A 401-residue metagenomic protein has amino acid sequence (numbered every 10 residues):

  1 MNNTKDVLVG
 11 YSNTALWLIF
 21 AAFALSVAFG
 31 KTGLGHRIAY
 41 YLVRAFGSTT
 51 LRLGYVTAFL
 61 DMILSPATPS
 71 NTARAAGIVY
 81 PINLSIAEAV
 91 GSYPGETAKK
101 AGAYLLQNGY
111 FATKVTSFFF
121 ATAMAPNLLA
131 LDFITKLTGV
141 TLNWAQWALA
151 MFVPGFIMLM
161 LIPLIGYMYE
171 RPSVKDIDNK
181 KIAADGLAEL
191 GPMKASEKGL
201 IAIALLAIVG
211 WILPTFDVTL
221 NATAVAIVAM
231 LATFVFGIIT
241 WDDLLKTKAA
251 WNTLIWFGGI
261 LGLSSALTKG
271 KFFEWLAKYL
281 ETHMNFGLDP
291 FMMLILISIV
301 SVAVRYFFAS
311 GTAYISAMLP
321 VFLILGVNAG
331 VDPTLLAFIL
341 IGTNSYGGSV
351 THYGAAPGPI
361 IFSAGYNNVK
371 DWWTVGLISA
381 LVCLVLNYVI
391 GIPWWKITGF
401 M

Functional and structural regions predicted by a protein language model:
M1-L18, K136-T138, Q146-K278, I378-L384 (+1 more regions): Hydrophobic transmembrane alpha-helices of multi-pass small-molecule transporters
N2-Y93, T247, W251-T253, F257-A329: Membrane-embedded alpha-helical segments and adjacent helix-loop junctions characteristic of multi-pass solute
K5, T14, L51-R52, A103 (+5 more regions): Residues that define the loop-to-transmembrane-helix transition and helix capping in multi-pass membrane transporters
S12-A24, T219-M230, T282-M293, F338-T351: Structural signature of hydrophobic alpha-helical transmembrane segments
L51-F59, L106-Q107, A148-F152, I201-L205 (+6 more regions): Hydrophobic alpha-helical transmembrane segments
N71-A75, V90-P192, F338, G342-M401: Juxtamembrane and boundary regions of transmembrane helices in multi-pass small-molecule transporters and channels
N71-V79, F119-A123, N221, V225-V228 (+2 more regions): Hydrophobic alpha-helical membrane segments of integral membrane proteins
